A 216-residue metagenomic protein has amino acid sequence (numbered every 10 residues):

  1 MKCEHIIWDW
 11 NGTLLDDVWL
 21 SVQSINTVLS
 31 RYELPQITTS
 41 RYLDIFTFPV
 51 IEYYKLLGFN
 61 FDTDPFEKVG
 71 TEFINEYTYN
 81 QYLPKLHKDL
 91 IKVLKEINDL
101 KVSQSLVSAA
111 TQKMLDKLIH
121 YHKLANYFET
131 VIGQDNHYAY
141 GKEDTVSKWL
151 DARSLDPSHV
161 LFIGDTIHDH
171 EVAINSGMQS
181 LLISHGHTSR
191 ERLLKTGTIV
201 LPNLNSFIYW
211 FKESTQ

Functional and structural regions predicted by a protein language model:
M1, D99-V102, A152-H159, S214-T215: Glycine-rich phosphate-binding loop signature in dinucleotide/nucleotide-binding domains
C3-I91: N-terminal helical cap/lid subdomain that shapes the substrate entry/recognition surface in HAD-like hydrolases
H5, K142-E171: Conserved Lys-Pro-Asp/Glu-containing loop-to-beta segment of HAD-superfamily phosphomonoesterases, centered on
P35, A125-E129, D156, L201: Conserved H-loop
Y42, A125-Y140: A short, structured active-site edge motif that brings together acidic residues
I45, K85-D89, A110, H137 (+3 more regions): Short beta->alpha linker loops
Y79-L106, Q112, D116, E143: Short, acidic loop-to-helix structural element flanking the phosphoryl-transfer center in phosphate-processing enzymes
L161-L201: Acidic, Mg2+-coordinating phosphoryl-transfer loop and its flanking beta/alpha structural elements, shared across
